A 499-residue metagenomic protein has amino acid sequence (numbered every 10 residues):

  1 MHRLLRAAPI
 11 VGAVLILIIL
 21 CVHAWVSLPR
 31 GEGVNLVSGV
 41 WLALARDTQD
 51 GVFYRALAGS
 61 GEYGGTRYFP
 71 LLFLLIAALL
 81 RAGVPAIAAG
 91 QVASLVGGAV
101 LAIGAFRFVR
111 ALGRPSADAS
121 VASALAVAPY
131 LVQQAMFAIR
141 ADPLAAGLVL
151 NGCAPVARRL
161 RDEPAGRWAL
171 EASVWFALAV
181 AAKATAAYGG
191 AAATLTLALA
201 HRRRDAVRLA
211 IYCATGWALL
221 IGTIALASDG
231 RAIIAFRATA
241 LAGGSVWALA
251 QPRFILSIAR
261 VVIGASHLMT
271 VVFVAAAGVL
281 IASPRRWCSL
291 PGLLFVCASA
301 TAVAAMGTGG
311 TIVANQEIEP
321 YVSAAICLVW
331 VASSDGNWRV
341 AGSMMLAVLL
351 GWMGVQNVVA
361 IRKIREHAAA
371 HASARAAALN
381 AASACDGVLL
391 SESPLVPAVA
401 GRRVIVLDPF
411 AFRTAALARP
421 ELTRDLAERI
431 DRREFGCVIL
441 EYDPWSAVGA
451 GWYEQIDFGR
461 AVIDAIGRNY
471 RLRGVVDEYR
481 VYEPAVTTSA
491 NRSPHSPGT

Functional and structural regions predicted by a protein language model:
H2, R6, I103, G264-G292 (+2 more regions): Hydrophobic, aromatic-rich transmembrane alpha-helices and their immediate juxtamembrane boundary segments
G39-G64, L71: Extracytosolic helix-loop segments that constitute the early lumenal/periplasmic catalytic or substrate-binding loops
V92-G113, N151: Transmembrane-helix motifs of polytopic, lipid-linked glycan transferases
R110-L112, S116-A117, E163-G166, H201-I211 (+3 more regions): Membrane-interface helix-loop-helix junctions at transmembrane boundaries of multi-pass membrane enzymes, predominantly
A138, T185, A227, L349-T488: Extracytoplasmic
D142, L148, Y188, G309-R339: Hydrophobic/aromatic-rich transmembrane helices and adjacent perimembrane loops
P155, R167-A184, G190-L197, T215 (+1 more regions): Membrane-interface alpha helices of multi-pass inner-membrane proteins
A206-F273, C297-A304, T308-T311, N315 (+3 more regions): Membrane-lumen/periplasm interface segments of specific transmembrane helices in polyprenyl phosphate-linked
